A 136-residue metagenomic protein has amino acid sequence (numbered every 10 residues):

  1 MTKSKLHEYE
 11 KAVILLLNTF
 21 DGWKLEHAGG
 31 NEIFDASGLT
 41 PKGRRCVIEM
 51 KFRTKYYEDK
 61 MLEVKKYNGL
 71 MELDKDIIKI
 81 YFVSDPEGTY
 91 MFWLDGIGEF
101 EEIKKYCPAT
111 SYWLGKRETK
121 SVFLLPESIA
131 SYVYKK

Functional and structural regions predicted by a protein language model:
M1-A28, P41, T89: Acidic-basic catalytic patches of nuclease active cores, encompassing PD-(D/E)XK and other metal-cofactor nuclease
L15, T19, L39-K42, K75-I78 (+1 more regions): Non-catalytic C-terminal interaction segments of nucleic acid-processing enzymes
E26-H27, V47, I80-V83: A structural signal for short, well-ordered beta-strand segments and their strand-loop junctions that often border
E32: Beta-rich catalytic cores
A36-G38, K42-Y56: Conserved catalytic cores of phosphodiester-cleaving nucleases, focusing on short active-site segments
T54-Y67: Active-site-adjacent loop/helix micro-motif of nuclease/hydrolase catalytic cores
L70: Aromatic- and charge-enriched substrate-recognition/interaction segments in catalytic or ligand-/protein-binding
